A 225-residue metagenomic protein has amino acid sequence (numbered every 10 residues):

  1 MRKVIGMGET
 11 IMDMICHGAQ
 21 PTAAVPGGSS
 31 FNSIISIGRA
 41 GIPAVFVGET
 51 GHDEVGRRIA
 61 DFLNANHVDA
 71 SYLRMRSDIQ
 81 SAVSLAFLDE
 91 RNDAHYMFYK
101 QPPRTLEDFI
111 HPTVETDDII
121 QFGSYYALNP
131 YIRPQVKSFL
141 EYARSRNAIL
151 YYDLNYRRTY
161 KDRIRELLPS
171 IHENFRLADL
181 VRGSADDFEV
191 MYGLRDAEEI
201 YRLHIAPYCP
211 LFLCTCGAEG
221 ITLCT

Functional and structural regions predicted by a protein language model:
M1-D69: Glycine-rich phosphate/adenosyl-contacting loop at the front of the ribokinase-like
K3-I5, D118-I119, L180, L211: Structural motif
M14, P43-S124: Conserved N-terminal subdomain of the carbohydrate kinase-like
G38, N64, E141-S145, F175: Anion (oxyanion) recognition and catalysis
Q101, Y125, N155-T159, D186 (+1 more regions): Active-site beta-loop-alpha junctions enriched in small/polar residues
R146, Y160-T225: Conserved phosphate/ATP/ADP-binding segment of small-molecule kinases
N147-L154: Short beta-strand/loop segments at the ligand-binding rim of alpha/beta enzyme cores
